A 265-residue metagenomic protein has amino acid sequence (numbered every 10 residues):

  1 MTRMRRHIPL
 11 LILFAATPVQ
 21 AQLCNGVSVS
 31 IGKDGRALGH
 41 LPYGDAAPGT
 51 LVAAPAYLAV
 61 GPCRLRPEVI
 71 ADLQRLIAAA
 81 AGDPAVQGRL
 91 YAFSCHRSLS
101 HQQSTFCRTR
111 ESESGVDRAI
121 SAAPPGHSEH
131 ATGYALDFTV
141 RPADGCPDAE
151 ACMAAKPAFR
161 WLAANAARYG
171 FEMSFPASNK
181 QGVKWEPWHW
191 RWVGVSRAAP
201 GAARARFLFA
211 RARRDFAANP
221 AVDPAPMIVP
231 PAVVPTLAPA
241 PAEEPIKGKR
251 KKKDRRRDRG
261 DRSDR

Functional and structural regions predicted by a protein language model:
M1-M4: N-terminal secretory signal peptides that target proteins for export/translocation
H7-A15: Sec-dependent N-terminal signal peptides
P18-C95, L99-R265: Extracytoplasmic cell-surface/polysaccharide-interacting catalytic and binding patches
